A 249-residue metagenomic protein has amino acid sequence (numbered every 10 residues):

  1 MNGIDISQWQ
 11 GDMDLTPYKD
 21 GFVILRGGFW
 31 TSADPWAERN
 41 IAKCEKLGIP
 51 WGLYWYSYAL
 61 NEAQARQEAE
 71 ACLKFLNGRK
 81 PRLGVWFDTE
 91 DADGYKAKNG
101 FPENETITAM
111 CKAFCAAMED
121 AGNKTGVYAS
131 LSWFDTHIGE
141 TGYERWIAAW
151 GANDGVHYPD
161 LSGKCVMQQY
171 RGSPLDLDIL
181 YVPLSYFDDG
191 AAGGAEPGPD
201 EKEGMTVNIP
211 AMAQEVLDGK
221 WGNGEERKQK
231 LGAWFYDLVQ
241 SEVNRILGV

Functional and structural regions predicted by a protein language model:
M1-C115, E119-G122: Substrate-binding cleft of extracellular glycoside hydrolase catalytic domains
M1-P17, G139-V207: Functionally critical loop-and-helix segments that line ligand-binding/catalytic clefts of soluble enzyme domains
W51, K124-G126, R145: Hydrophobic anchor at the start of a short beta-strand that flanks the dinucleotide cofactor-binding loop
Q64-Q67, W133-T141: Glycine-rich, charge-decorated loop segments at or immediately adjacent to ligand/cofactor-binding or catalytic sites
M118-D135: Aromatic-lined carbohydrate-recognition surfaces of secreted/lumenal glycan-active proteins
N208-G219: Primarily a LysM-type cell-wall glycan-binding module
L217-K228: Extracytoplasmic Gram-positive cell-surface binding/anchoring modules and repeats
A233-V249: Repeat-associated, polar segments at repeat-unit boundaries in modular proteins
